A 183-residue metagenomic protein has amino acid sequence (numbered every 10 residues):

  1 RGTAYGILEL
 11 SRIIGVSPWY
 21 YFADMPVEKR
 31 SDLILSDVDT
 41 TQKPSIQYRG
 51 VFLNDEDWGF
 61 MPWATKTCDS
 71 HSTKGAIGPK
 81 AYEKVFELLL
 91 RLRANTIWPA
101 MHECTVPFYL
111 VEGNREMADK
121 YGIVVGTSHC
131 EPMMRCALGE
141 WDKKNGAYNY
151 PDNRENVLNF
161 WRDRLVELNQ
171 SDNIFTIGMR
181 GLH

Functional and structural regions predicted by a protein language model:
R1-N153, N169-R180: Feature activates predominantly on carbohydrate-active enzymes
Y150-R162: Glycine-rich anion/phosphate-binding loops
H183: Glycine-rich, acidic/polar active-site loops that bind/position phosphate-bearing ligands
